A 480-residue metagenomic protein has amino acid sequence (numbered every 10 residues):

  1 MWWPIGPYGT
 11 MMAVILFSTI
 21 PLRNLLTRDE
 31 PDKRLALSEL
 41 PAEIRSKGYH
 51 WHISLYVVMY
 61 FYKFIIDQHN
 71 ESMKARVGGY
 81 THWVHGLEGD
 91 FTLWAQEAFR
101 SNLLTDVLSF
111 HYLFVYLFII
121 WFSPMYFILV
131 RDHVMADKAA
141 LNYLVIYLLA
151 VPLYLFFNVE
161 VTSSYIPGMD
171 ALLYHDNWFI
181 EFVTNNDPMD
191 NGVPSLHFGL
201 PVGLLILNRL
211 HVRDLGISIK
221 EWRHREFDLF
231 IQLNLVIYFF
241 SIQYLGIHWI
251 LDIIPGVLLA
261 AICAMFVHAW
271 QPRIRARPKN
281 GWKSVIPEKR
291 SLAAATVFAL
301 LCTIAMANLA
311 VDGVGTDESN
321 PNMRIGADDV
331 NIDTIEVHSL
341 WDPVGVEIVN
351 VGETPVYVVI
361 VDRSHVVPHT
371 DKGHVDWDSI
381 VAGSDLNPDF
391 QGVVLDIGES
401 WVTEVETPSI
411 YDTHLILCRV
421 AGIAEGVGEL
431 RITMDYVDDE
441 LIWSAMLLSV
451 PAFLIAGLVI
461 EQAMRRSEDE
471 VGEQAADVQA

Functional and structural regions predicted by a protein language model:
M1-F157, D170, D176-F179, R213-Y244 (+4 more regions): Terminal transmembrane helix and immediately flanking juxtamembrane interfaces of multi-pass membrane proteins
Y49, V330-P355: Short extracytoplasmic
P152-R213, I217-I219: Membrane-interfacial catalytic/cofactor-binding modules of polytopic membrane enzymes
P321-V330, E353-S400: Surface-exposed beta-strand/loop patches in noncatalytic accessory domains and peripheral targeting/linker segments
I325-H338, E399-E404, L430-R431: Short beta-strands within extracellular/lumenal beta-sheet-rich domains
L340-I348, T370, E404-A424: Noncatalytic modules at the cell exterior or secretory-pathway interfaces, chiefly beta-strand-rich lectin/adhesion
G345-V349, V394, S400-E404, E429-T433: Ser/Thr- (and often Asn-) enriched beta-sheet segments in non-cytosolic proteins
T354-V359, H414-Y436: Edge beta-strands of jelly-roll/beta-sandwich modules across compartments, strongly enriched in secreted/luminal
